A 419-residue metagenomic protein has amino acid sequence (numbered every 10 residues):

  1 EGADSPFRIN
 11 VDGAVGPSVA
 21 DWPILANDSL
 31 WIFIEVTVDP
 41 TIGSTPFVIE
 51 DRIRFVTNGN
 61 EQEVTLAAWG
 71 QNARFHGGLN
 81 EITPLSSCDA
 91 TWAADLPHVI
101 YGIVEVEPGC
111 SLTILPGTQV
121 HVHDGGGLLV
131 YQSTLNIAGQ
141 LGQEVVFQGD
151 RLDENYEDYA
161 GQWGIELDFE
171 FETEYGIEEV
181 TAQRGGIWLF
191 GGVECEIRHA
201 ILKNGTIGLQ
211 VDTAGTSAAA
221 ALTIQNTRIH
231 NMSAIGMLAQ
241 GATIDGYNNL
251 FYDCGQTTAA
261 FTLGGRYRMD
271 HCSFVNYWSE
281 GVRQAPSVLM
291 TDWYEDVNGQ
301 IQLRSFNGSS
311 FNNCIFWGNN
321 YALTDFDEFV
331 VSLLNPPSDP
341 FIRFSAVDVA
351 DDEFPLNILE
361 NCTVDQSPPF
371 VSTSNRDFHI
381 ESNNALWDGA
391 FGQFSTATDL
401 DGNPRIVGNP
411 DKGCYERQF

Functional and structural regions predicted by a protein language model:
E1-P6: Short acidic, flexible loop segments centered on an aromatic residue
D12-N375, W387-L400, P410, Y415-F419: Beta-strand/loop edge motif enriched in small/polar residues
I380-E381: Beta-strand-rich, repetitive solenoid scaffolds
